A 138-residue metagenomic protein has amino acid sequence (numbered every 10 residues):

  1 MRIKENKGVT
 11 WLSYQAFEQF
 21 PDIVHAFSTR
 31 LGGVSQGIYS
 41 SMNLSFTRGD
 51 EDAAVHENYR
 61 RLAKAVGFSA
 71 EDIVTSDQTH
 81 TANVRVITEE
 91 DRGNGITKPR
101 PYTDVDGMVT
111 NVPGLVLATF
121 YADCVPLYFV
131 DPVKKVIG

Functional and structural regions predicted by a protein language model:
M1-G138: Active-site microenvironment for binding and transforming phosphate-containing groups
